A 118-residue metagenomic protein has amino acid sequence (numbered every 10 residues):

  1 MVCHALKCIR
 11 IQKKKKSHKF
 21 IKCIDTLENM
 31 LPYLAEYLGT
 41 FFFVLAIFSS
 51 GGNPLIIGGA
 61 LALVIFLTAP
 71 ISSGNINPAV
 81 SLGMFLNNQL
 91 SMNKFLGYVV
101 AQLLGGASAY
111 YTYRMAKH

Functional and structural regions predicted by a protein language model:
V2-H118: Membrane-interface helix-loop junctions and terminal tails of multi-pass membrane proteins
